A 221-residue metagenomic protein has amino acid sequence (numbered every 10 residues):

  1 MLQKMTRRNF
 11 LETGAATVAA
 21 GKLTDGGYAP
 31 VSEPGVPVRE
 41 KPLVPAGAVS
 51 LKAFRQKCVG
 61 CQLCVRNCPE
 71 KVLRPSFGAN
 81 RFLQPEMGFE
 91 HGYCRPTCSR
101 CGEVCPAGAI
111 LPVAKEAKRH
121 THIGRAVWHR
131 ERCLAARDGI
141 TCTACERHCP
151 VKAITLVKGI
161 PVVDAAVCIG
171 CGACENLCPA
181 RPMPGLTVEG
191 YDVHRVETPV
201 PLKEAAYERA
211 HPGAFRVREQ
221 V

Functional and structural regions predicted by a protein language model:
M1-V221: Non-ligating segments of multi-cofactor redox enzymes
